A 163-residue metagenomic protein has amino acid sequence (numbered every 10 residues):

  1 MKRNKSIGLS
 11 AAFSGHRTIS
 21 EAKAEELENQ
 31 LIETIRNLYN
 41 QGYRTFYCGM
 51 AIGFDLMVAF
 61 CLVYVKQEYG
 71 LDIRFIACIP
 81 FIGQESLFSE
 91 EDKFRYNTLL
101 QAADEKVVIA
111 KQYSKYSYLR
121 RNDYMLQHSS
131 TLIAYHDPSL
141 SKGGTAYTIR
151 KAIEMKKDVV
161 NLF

Functional and structural regions predicted by a protein language model:
K2-F163: Acidic/glycine-enriched connector segments
